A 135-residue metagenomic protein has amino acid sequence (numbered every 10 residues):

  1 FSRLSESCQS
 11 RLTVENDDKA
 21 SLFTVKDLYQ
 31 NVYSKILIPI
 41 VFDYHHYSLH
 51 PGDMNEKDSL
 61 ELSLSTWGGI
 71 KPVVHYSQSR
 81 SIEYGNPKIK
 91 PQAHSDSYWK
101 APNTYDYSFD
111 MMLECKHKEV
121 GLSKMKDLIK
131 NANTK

Functional and structural regions predicted by a protein language model:
F1-V73: Acidic/histidine-rich catalytic cores of soluble enzymes
I38, L49-K135: Histidine-acidic metal/acid-base catalytic patches
